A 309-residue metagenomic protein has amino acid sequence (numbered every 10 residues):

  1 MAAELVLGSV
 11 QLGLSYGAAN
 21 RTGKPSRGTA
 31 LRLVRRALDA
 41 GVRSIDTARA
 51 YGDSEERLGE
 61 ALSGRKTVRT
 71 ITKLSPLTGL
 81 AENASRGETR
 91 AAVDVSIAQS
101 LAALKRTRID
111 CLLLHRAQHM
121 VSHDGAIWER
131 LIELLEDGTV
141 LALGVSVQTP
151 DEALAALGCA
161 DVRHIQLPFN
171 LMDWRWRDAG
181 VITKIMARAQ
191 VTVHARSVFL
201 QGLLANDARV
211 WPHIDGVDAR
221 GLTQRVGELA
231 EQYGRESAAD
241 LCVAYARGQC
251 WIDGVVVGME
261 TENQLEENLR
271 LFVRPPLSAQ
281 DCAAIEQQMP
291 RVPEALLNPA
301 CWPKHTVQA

Functional and structural regions predicted by a protein language model:
M1-R69: N-terminal binding-site loop/beta-alpha segment at the start of enzyme catalytic domains that lines or forms
L7, I45, L58, T70 (+7 more regions): Conserved, mostly hydrophobic/aromatic
L14-A19, L77-A84, L204-N206: A short acidic, helix-capping loop that chelates divalent metal ions and anchors anionic groups
T22-R36, R86-L104, Q148-A155: Short, acidic/polar
G59-R69, L101-K105, L135, A156-A160 (+1 more regions): Acidic (Asp/Glu)-rich catalytic clusters
T67-A81, L112-H115: A short, structured active-site edge motif that brings together acidic residues
L101-M120: Active-site groove signature of glycoside hydrolases
A117-A309: Beta/alpha (TIM)-barrel catalytic core signal, keyed to glycine-rich beta->alpha loops juxtaposed to Asp/Glu that bind
